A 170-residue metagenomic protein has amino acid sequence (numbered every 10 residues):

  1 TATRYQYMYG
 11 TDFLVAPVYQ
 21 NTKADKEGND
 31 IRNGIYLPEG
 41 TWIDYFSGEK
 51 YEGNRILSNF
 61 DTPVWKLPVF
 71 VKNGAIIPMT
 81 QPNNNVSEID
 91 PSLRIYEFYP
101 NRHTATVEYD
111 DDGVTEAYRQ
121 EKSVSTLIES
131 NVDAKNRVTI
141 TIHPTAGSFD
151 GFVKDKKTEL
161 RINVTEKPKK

Functional and structural regions predicted by a protein language model:
T1-T165: Catalytic core of carbohydrate-active enzymes
E166-K170: A short amphipathic beta-strand at an alpha->beta junction
